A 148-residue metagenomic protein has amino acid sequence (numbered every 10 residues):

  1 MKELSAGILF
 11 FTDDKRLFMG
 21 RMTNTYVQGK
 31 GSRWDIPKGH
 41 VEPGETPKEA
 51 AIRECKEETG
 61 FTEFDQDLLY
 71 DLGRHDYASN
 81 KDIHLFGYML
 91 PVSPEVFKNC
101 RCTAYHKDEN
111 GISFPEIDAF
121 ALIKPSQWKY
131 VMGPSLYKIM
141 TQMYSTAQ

Functional and structural regions predicted by a protein language model:
M1-I36, F86: N-terminal strand-loop-strand
E3, D14, R74-E109, A121-S126 (+1 more regions): Active-site-adjacent beta-strand/loop module that shapes the phosphate/pyrophosphate-binding cleft
M22, R53-E54, A121: Short, cationic motifs built from Arg/Lys/His that form the positively charged side of catalytic pockets
Y26-P37, P43, E109-N110, Q148: Functional cleft and adjacent loop/helix regions within the main domain that mediate ligand binding or catalysis
I36-D71: The catalytic Nudix box helix
V41, Q127-K129: A generic structural signal for short hydrophobic patches within well-formed alpha-helices
G133-I139: Short, compact, well-ordered microdomains
